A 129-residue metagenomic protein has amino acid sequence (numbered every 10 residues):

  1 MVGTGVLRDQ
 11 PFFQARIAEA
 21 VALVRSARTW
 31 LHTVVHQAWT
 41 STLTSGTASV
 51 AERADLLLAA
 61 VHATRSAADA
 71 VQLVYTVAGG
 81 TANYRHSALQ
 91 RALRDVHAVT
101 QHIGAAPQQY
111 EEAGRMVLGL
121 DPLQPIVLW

Functional and structural regions predicted by a protein language model:
M1-T40: Extended amphipathic alpha-helical segments enriched in small hydrophobics
I17-A20, S49, L56, H86-L89: Hydrophobic packing residues in well-ordered alpha-helices of helical domains and bundles
A18-R25, L57, V61-A68, R94-H97 (+1 more regions): Generic structural signal for well-ordered, non-transmembrane alpha-helical segments in soluble/cytosolic regions
S26-A59, Q72-N83: C-terminal helix-coil-helix/basic helical segment that borders enzyme active sites and/or dimer interfaces and provides
T33-H36, T40, L58, R65 (+3 more regions): Charged/polar, solvent-exposed surface patches and flexible loops
G80-W129: Glycine-rich phosphate/cofactor-binding loops in nucleotide/flavin-utilizing enzymes
